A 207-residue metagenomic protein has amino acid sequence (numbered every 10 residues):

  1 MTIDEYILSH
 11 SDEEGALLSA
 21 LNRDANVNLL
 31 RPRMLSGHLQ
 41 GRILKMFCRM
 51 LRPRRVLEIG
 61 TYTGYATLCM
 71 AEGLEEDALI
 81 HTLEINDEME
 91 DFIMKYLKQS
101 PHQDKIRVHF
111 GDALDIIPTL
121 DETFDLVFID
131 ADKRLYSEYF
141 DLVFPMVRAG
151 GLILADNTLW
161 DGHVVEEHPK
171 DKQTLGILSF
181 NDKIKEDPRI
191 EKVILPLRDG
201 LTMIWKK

Functional and structural regions predicted by a protein language model:
M1-L126, K133-L154, T158-K207: A short alpha-helical cap/connector motif
